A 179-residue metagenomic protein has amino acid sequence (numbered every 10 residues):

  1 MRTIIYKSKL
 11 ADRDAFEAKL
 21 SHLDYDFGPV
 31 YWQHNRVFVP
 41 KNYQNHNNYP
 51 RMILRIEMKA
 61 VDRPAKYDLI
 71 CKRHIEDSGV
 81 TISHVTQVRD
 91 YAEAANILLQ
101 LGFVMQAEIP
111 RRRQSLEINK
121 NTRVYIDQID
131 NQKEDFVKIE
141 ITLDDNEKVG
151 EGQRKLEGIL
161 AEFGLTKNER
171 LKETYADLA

Functional and structural regions predicted by a protein language model:
M1-K120, L165-T166, R170-A179: N-terminal strand-loop-strand beta-hairpin
S8-L10, Q128, E140-L143: Short, structured patches in soluble enzyme cores that scaffold and shape functional sites
T86-R89, D144, K148: Short alpha-helix boundary/capping segments
E93, R111, N121, E134 (+1 more regions): Residues forming well-ordered secondary-structure scaffolds
K120-I129: An N-terminal amphipathic alpha-helical segment
N131-K138: Residues forming anionic-ligand binding surfaces in small-molecule and nucleic-acid pockets of primarily soluble enzymes
D145-T174: Mixed-charge, glycine-accented linear interaction segment located at domain edges/termini
